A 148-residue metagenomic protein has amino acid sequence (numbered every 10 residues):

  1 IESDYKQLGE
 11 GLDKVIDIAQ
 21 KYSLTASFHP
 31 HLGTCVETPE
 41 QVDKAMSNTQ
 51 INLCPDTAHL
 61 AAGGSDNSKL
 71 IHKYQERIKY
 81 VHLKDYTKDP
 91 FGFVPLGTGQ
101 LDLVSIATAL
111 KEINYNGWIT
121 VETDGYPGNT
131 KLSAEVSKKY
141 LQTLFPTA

Functional and structural regions predicted by a protein language model:
I1-L53, A62, K131: Active-site acidic/histidine proton-transfer and metal-coordination neighborhood in alpha/beta enzyme cores
L8, A26, D56, V81 (+3 more regions): Conserved, mostly hydrophobic/aromatic
G11-T25, A109-Y115, L144-A148: A structural motif corresponding to the C-terminal end of an alpha-helix and its immediate exit/capping segment
L12, I78, K138: Short amphipathic alpha-helical/adjacent loop interface patches that line ligand and macromolecule-binding sites
K21, N48, E76, N116-G117: Active-site acidic short loop of glycosyltransferases
F28-L32, L53-H59, L83-D85, V121-T123: A cross-domain feature marking catalytic cores of carbohydrate-active enzymes and several ubiquitous metabolic/repair
P39, D43, H59-N116, D124-L132: Gly/Pro-rich active-site loop or hairpin
T130-A148: C-terminal helical cap(s) of enzyme catalytic domains, especially alpha/beta-barrels
